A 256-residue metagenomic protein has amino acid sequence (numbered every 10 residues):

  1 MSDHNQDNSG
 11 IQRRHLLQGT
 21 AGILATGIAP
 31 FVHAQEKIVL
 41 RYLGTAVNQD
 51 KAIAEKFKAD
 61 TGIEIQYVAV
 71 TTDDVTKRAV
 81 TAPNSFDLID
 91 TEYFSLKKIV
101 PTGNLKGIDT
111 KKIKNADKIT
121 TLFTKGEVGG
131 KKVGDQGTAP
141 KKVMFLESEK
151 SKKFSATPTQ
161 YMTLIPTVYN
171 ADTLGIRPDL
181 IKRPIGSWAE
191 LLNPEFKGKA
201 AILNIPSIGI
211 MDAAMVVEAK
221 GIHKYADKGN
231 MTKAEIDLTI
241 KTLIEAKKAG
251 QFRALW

Functional and structural regions predicted by a protein language model:
M1-I11, A21, A25-T26: N-terminal secretory signal peptides
N8-S9, H33-K37: Extreme N-terminus of proteins, especially the signal/transit-peptide cleavage junction and the first residues
Q35-T102: Early extracytoplasmic/lumenal segment of secretory-pathway proteins
V100-W256: Extracytoplasmic ligand-binding site segments that recognize negatively charged/polar headgroups
